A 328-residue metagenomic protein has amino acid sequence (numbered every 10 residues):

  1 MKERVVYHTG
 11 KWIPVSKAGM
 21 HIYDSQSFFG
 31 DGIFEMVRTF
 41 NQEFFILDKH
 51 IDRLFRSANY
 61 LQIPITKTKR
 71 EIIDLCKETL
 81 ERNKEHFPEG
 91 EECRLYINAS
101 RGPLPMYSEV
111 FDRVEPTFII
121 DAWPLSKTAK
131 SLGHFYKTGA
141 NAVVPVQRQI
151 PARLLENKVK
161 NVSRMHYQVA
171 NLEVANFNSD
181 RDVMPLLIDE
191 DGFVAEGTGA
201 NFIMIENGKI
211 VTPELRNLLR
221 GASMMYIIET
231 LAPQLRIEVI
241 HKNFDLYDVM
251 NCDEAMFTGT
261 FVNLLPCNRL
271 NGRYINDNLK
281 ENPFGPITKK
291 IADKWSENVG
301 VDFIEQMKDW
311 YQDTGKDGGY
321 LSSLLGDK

Functional and structural regions predicted by a protein language model:
M1-K67, E71-E78, R82, M106-K328: Helix-start/capping segments and mature chain N-termini
D48, E85-E92: Short, flexible active-site-proximal loops enriched in glycine and acidic residues
E92-A99: ATP-grasp fold ATP-binding core
S100-P105: Short, internal active-site loops enriched in acidic
